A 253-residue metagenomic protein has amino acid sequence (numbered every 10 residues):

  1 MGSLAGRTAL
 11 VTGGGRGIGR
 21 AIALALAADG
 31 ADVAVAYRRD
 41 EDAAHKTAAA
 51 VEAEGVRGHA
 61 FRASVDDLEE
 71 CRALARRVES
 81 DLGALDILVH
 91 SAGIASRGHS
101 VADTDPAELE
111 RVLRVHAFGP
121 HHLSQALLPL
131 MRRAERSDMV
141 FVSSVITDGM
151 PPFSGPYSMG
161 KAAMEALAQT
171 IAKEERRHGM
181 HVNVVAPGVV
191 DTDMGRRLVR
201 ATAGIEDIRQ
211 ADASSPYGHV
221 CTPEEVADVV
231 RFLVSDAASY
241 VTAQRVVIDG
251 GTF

Functional and structural regions predicted by a protein language model:
G15-R16: Conserved glycine-rich cofactor-binding loop
E41, R62-L74, P106, E224: The beta1-alpha1 cofactor-binding region of Rossmann-like NAD(H)/NADP(H)-dependent oxidoreductases
I94-A95, D138-A163, A168-R177, V189-V190: Catalytic loop of short-chain dehydrogenase/reductase
H99-V101, D105-E110, A211: Substrate-binding pocket helix/loop in short-chain dehydrogenase/reductase
P129, K173-E174, S239: Alpha-helical segment proximal to the catalytic Tyr-Lys
R136, R176, H181, V241-A243: Short, small/polar-rich loop/turn modules that mediate ligand/substrate recognition or access, typified
H219-I248: C-terminal substrate-recognition "lid" of short-chain dehydrogenase/reductases
